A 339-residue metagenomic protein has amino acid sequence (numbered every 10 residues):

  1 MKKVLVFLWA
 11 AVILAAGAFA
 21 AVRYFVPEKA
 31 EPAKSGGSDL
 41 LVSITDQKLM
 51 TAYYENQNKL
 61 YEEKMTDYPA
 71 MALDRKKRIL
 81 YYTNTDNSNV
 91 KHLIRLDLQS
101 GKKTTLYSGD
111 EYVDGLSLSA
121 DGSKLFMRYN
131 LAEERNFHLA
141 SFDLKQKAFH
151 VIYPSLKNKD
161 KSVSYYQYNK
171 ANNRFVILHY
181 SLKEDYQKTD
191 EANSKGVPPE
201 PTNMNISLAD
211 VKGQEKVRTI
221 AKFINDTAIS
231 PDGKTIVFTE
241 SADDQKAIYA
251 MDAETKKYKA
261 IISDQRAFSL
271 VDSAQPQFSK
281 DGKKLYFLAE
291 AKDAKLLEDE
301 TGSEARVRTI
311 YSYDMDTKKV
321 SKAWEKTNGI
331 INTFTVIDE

Functional and structural regions predicted by a protein language model:
F7-A20: Hydrophobic membrane-insertion alpha-helices, especially the h-region of bacterial N-terminal signal peptides
V22, V26-Y61: An edge-strand/N-cap motif at the start of beta-rich repeat modules
K29-G36, M71-I79, L116-K124, Y166-F175 (+3 more regions): Blade-terminus and WD-like Trp-Asp/Gly-His loop motifs, strongest in beta-propeller folds
L40-I44, L80-T83, K124-R128, F175-H179 (+2 more regions): Residue position within the beta-strands of beta-propeller blades
A52-P69, R95-Y112, F142-V163, A209-N225 (+2 more regions): Multi-bladed beta-propeller domains
T85, N130-L131, L178-E200, L288-R306: Short, conserved, GDST-rich strand-edge loop motifs in beta-rich repeat architectures
V90-H92, N136-H138, P201-N205, Q245-A247 (+1 more regions): A detector of repeated loop/turn-to-beta-strand junctions in beta-rich toroidal repeat architectures
H150-I152, L156-K222: Solenoidal tandem-repeat scaffolds enriched in leucines and small polar residues
